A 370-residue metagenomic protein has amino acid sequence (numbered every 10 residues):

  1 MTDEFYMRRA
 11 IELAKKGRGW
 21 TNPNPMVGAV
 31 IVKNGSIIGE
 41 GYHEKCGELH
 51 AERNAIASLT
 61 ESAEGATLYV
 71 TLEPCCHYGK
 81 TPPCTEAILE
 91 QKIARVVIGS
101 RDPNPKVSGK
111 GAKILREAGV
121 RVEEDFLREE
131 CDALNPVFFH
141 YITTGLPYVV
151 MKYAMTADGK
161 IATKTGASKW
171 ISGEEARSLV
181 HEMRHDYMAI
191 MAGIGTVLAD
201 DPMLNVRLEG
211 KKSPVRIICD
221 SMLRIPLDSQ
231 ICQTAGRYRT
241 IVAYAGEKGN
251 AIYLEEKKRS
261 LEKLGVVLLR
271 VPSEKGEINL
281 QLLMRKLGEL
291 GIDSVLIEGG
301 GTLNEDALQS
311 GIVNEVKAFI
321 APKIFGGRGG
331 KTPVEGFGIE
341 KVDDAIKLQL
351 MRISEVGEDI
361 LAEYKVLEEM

Functional and structural regions predicted by a protein language model:
D3-R8, L13-G17, N22-N24, A63 (+3 more regions): Enzymes that bind and transform nitrogen-containing heteroaromatic metabolites
R8, E12-K15, G39, H50-R53 (+4 more regions): A broad detector of short, well-ordered amphipathic alpha-helices that serve as recognition/interaction surfaces
G19-T21, A112, F126-A154: Proteins enriched for Cys/Gly/acidic motifs involved in redox and nucleic-acid/cofactor modification
T21-G35: N-terminal glycine-rich anion-binding loops that anchor highly charged ligand groups
I31-E130, V215, G246-N250, L308: Zn2+-dependent cytidine deaminase-like catalytic core
T60, L89, T143, G288-E289: Residue-level signal for alpha-helix termini/capping positions
A94, V120, G145-P147, M188: Short, well-ordered coil/turn segments that N-cap beta-strands
P105-K106, D132, N304, G326: Generic structural signal for helix capping and beta-alpha/helix-loop junctions
